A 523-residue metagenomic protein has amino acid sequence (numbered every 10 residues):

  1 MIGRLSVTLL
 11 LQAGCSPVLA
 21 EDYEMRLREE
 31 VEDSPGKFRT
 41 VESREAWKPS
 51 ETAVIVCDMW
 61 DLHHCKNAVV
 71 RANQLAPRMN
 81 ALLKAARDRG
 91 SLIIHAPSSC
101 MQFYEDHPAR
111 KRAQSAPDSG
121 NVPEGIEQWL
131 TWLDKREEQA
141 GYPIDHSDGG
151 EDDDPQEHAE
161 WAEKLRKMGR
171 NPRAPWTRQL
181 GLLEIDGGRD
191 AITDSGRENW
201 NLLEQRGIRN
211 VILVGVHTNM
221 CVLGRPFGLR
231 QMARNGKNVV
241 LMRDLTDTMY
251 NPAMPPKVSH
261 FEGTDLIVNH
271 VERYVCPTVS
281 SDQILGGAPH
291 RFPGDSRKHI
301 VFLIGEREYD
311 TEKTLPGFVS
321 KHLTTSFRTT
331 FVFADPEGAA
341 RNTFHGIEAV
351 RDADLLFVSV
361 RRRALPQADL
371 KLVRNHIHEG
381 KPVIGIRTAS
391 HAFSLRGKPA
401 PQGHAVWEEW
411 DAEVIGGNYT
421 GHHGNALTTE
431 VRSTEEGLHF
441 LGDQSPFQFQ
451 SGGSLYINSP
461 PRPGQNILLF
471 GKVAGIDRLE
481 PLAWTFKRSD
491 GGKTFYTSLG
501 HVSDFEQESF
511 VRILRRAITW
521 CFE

Functional and structural regions predicted by a protein language model:
R4-S16: Bacterial N-terminal signal peptides
E21-A53, V70-A72, A81-K84, D88-G90 (+2 more regions): Active-site-adjacent betaalpha module
M59-L62, S99-F103, H217-C221, L245-M249 (+7 more regions): Solvent-exposed loop/turn segments at secondary-structure junctions within structured extracellular/periplasmic domains
R89-S91, G236-K237, H378-P382, G492: A short helix->loop->beta-strand "cap" motif at the edges of active sites that frequently abuts
T264-D265, D295-K298, T324-T325, F333 (+3 more regions): Extracellular ligand-binding/catalytic regions of CAZymes and related secreted enzymes and adhesion modules
V301-F302, R307-A392: Helical hinge/lid and interdomain linker segments adjacent to catalytic or ligand-binding clefts that mediate domain
S326-R328, A340-R341, R351-D352, G417-Y496: Catalytic beta-strand/loop cores that center a nucleophilic Ser/Cys/Thr and support acyl-enzyme chemistry
R362-F440: A glycine-rich, often tryptophan-bearing local segment used as a flexible ligand/cofactor-contacting loop or short
